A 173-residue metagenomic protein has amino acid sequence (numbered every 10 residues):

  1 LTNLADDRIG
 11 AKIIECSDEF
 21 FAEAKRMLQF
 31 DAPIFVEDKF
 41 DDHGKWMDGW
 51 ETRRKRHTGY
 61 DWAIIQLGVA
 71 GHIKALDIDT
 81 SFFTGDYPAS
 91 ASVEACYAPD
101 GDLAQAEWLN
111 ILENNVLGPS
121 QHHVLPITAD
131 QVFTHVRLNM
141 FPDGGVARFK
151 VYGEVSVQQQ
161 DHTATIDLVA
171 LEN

Functional and structural regions predicted by a protein language model:
L1-Q66, T84, V155-N173: Disordered, acidic Ser/Thr/Pro-rich linker "stalks" and the adjacent N-terminal cap of the next globular domain
D18-F20, A70-H72, F83, A98 (+2 more regions): Conserved beta-strand elements of beta-rich interaction domains across eukaryotes, especially beta-propellers
V36-R54, D102-P126: Intrinsic, low-complexity N-terminal interaction/targeting segments
Y60, A70, L109-G145: Beta-sandwich interaction modules
G71-G85, L138: A short beta-strand element within beta-rich, extracytoplasmic domains of secreted/secretory-pathway proteins
I73, P88-S90, V146: Exposed beta-strand and adjacent loop surfaces of beta-rich binding modules that mediate intermolecular recognition
D79, E94-A98, Y152: Predominantly extracellular/luminal cell-surface or secreted proteins
T84-P99: Short, surface-exposed beta-strand/strand-loop-strand elements in extracellular ectodomains
